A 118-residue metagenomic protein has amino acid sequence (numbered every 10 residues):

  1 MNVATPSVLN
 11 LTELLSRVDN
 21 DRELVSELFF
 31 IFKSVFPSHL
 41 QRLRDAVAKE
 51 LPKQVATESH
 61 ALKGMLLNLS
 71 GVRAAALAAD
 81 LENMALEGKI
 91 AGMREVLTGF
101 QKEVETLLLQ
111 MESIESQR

Functional and structural regions predicted by a protein language model:
M1-R118: Two-component system phosphorelay core
